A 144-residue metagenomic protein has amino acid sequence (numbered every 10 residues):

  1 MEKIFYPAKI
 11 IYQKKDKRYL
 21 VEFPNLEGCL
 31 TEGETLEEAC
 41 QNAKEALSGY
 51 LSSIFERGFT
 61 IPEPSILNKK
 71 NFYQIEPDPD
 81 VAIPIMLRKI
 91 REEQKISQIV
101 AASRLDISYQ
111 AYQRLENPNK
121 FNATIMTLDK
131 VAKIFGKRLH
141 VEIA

Functional and structural regions predicted by a protein language model:
M1-R57, E63: DNA-contacting interfaces and partner/effector-binding or oligomerization modules in DNA-centric proteins
M1-Y6, E45-Q110, F121, M126 (+1 more regions): Short, charged, surface-exposed hinge/linker loops at domain edges that act as mobile lids or interdomain connectors
E37-C40, Q113, D129: Generic structural signal for individual residues within well-ordered alpha-helical segments across diverse proteins
Y109-Q113, E142: Short beta-strands and strand-loop turn motifs
E116, A123, T127, I143: DNA major-groove recognition helix of helix-turn-helix
G136-A144: Short C-terminal boundary/hinge segments that cap the last helix of small helical domains
